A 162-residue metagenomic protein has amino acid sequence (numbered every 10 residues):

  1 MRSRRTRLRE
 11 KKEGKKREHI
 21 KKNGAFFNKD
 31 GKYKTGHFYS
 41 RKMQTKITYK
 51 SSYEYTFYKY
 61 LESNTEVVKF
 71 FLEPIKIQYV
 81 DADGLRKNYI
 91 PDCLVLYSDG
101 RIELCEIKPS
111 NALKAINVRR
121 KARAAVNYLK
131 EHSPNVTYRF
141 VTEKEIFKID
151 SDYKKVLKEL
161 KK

Functional and structural regions predicted by a protein language model:
M1-K162: Electrostatic, structured charged patches in enzyme active sites and in nucleic-acid/phosphate-binding
